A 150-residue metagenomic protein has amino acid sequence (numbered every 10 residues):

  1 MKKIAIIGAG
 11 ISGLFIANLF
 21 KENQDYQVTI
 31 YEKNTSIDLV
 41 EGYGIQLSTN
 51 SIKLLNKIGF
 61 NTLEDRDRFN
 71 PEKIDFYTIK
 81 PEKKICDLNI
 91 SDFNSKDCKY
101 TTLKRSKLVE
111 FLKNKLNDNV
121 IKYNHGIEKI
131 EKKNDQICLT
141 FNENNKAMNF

Functional and structural regions predicted by a protein language model:
M1, G42, P71: Short coil/loop residues immediately preceding or within conserved phosphate-binding loops of NTP-utilizing enzyme
M1-S12: Beta1/beta-strand and adjacent pyrophosphate-binding region of the FAD-binding site in flavoprotein oxidoreductases
I4, K21, S48-F150: Conserved N-terminal helical subregion
I7, L19-E41: Glycine-rich FAD pyrophosphate-binding loop
S12, N34, E128: Adenine-nucleotide cofactor-binding loop residues
F15-I16: Hydrolases whose catalytic domains are alpha/beta-hydrolase-1, hotdog thioesterase, or metallo-beta-lactamase-like
Y43-L47: Active-site loop of classical SDR/Rossmann-like NAD(P)-dependent oxidoreductases, centered on the catalytic Tyr-X3-Lys
